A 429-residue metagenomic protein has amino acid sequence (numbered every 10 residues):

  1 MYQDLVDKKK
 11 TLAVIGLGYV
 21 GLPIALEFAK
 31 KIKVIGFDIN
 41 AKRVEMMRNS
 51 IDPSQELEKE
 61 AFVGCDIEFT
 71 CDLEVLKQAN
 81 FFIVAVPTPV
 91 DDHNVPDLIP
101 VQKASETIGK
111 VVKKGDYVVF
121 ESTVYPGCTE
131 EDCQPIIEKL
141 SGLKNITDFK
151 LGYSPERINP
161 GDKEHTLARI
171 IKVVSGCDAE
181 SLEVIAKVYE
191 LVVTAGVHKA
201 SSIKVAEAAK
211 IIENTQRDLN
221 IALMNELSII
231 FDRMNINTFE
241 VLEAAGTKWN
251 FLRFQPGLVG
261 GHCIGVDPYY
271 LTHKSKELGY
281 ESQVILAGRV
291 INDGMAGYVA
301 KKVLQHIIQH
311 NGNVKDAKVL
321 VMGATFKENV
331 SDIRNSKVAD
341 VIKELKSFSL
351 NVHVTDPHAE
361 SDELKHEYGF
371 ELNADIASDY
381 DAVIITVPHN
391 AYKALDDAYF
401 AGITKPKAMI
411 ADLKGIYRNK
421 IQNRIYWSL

Functional and structural regions predicted by a protein language model:
M1-L429: Structural/interface elements that position substrates and couple domains in central-metabolism enzymes
